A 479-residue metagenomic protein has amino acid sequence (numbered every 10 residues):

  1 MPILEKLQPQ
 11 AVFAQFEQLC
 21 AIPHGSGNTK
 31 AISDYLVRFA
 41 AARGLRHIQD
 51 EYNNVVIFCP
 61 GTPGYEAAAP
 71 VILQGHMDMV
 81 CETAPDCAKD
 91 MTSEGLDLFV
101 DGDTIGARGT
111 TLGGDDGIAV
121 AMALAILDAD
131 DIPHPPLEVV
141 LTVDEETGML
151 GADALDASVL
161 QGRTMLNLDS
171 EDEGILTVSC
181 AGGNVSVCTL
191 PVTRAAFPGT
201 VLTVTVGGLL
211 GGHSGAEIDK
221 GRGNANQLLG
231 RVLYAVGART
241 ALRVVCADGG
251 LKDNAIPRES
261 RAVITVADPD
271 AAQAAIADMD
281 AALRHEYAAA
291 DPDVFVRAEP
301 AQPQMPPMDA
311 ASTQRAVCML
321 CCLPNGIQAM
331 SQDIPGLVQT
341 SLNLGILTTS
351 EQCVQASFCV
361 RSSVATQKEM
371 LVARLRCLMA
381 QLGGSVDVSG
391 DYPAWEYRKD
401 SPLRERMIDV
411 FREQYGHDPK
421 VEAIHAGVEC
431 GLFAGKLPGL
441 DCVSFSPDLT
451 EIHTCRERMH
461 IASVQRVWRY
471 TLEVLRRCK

Functional and structural regions predicted by a protein language model:
M1-D103: Acidic/His- and Gly-rich active-site-bordering loop/insert found across diverse amide/peptide-bond hydrolases
V12, Q332, Q339-V354, Y415-E473: Zn-dependent metallopeptidase/amidohydrolase metal-coordination segment
E17-A21, K252, R261-V263, F295-P307 (+3 more regions): A short beta-alpha structural unit
Y65-T147, A152-R163, P198-V201, A310-Q314 (+4 more regions): Active-site metal-coordination/substrate-binding segment of hydrolases, especially metallo-dependent peptidases
H134-A225, G237: Fold-level recognition of mixed alpha/beta catalytic cores in primary-metabolism enzymes, strongest
R222-R239, D268-P269, R315-C321, A329-Q332 (+3 more regions): His/Asp/Glu-rich mid-to-C-terminal helical/loop segments that flank catalytic regions of hydrolases
N224-Q227, R231-A247, Y397-L440: Active-site-adjacent substrate-binding region of metalloamidase/peptidase-like peptide-processing proteins
D253-M330: A conserved active-site cap/scaffold subdomain adjacent to cofactor or substrate pockets
